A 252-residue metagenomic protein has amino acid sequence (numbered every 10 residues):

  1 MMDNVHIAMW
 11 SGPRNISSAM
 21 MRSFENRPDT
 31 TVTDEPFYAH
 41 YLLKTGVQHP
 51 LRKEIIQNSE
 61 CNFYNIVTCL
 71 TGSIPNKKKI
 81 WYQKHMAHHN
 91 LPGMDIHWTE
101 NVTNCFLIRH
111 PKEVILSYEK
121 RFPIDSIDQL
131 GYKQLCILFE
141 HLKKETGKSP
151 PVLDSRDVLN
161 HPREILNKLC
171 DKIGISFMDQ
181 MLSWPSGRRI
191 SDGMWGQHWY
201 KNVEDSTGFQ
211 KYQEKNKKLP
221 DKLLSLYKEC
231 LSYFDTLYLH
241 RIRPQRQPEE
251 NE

Functional and structural regions predicted by a protein language model:
M1-I7, S176-E252: PAPS-dependent sulfotransferases, especially Golgi type II membrane carbohydrate sulfotransferases
M1-N76: PAPS-dependent sulfotransferase catalytic core
H40-L42, V114, G187: Generic structural signal for helix capping and beta-alpha/helix-loop junctions
V47-L51, K168, D192-W199: Short, surface-exposed amphipathic charged segments that create phosphate/polyanion-binding patches used for binding
R52-E60, S126-L130, G196-G208: A polyampholytic, Gly/Pro-enriched intrinsically disordered region
N58-N65, M86-A87, I127-Q134, H161 (+2 more regions): Soluble or luminal CAZymes and related metallo-dependent hydrolases
N76-K84: Short N-terminal targeting/anchoring amphipathic segment
Q83-Q180, Y200-K201: PAPS-dependent sulfotransferase catalytic domain
